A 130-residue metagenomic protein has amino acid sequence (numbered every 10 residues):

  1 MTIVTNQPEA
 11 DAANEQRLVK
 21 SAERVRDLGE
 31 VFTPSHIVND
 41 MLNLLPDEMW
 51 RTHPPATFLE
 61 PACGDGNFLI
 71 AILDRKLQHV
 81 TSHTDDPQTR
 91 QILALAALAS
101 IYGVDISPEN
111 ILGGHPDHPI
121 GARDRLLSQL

Functional and structural regions predicted by a protein language model:
M1-L130: SAM-dependent methyltransferase catalytic region
